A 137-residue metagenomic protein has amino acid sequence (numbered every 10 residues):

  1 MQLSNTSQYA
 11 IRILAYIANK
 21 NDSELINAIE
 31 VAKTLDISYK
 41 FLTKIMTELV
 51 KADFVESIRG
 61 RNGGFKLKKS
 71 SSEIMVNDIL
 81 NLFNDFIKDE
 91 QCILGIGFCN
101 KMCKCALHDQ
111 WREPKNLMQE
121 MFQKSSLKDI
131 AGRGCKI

Functional and structural regions predicted by a protein language model:
A10-D22: Short amphipathic alpha-helical interface segments
I26-D36: A short alpha-helical element within helix-turn-helix/winged-helix DNA-binding domains across DNA-binding proteins
K33, V50-K51: Alpha-helical residues within the helix-turn-helix
K40: Key DNA-contact positions within bacterial/archaeal DNA-binding proteins
M46-T47: Short, hydrophobic-biased segments on the C-terminal half of alpha helices that form "recognition helices"
A52-L67: Beta-hairpin "wing" of winged helix-turn-helix
S71-I96, K115: Conserved segment of winged-helix/HTH DNA-binding domains
I93-I137: C-terminal regulatory/oligomerization modules of transcriptional regulators
